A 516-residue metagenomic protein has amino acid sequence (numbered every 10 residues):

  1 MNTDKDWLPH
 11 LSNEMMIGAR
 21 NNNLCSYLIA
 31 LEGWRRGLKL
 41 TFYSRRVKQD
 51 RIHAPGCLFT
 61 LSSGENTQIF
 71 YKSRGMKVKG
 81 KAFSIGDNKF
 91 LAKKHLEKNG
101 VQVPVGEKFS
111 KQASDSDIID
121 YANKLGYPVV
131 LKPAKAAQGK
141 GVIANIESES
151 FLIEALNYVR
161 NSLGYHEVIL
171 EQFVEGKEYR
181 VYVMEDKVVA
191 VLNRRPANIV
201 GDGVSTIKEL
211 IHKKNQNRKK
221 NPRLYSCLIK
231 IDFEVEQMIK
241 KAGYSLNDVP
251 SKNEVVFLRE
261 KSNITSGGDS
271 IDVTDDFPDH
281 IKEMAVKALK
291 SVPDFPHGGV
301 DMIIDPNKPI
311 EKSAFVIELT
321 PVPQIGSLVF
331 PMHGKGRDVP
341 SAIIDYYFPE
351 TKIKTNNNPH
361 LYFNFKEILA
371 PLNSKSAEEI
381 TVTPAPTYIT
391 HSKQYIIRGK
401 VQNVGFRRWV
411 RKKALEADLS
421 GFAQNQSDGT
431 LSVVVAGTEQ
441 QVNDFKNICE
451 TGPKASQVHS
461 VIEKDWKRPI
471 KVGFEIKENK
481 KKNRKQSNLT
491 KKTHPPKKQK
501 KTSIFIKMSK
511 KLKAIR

Functional and structural regions predicted by a protein language model:
N2-D120, A137: Conserved N-proximal alpha/beta basic substrate-recognition cap immediately N-terminal to, or forming the N-lobe
P9-N21, A197-D202, R259-T387, R407: ATP-dependent carboxylate activation and anion-phosphoryl transfer catalytic cores that bind Mg-ATP to form
I29, I118, V181, A285 (+2 more regions): Aromatic/hydrophobic pocket-lining residues that form π-stacking "cages" and hydrophobic walls in ligand
A54-S62, Y179-M184, V188-A190, K308-I325 (+1 more regions): A short beta-strand motif that forms the metal-chelation/ATP-contact edge of phosphoryl-transfer active sites
Q68-I229, D279-K282: Active-site nucleotide/adenylate-binding loops and adjacent lid/helix of ATP-dependent enzymes
E175, M184-K287, I325-I343: ATP-dependent carboxylate/phosphate-activation module, predominantly the ATP-grasp catalytic core and closely related
V183-M184, I304, N425: Generic beta-strand structural signal
S341-R516: Intrinsically disordered, low-complexity, mixed-charge
